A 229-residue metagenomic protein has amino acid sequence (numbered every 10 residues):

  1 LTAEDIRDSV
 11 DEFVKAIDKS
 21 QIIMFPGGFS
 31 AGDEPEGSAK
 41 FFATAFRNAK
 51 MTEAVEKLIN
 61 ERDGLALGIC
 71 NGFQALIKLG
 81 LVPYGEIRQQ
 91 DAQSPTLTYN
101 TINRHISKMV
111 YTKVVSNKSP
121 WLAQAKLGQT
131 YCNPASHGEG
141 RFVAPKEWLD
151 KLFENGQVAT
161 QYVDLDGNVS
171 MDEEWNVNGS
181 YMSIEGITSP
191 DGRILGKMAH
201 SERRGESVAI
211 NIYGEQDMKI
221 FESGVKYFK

Functional and structural regions predicted by a protein language model:
L1-L67, F73-E86, D91: Flexible gly/pro-rich beta->alpha loop and the following alpha-helix that scaffold active-site loops
D5-K15, K19, T52-I59, R88-K229: Amide-donor transfer/coupling interface in amidating biosynthetic enzymes
G28, N71-G72, G138, S201: Conformational gate/switch positions in structured elements
